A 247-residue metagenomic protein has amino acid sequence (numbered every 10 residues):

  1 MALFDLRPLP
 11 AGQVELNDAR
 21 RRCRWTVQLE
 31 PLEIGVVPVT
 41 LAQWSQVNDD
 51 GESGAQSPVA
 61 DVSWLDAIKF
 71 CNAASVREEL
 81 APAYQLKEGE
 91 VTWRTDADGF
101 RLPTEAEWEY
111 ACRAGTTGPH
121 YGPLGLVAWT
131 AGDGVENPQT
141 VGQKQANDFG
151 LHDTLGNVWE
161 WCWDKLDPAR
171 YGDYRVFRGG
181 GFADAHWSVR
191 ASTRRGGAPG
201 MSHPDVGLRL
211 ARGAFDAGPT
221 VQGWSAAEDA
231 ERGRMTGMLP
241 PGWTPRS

Functional and structural regions predicted by a protein language model:
M1-A106, R194-S247: Extended beta-strand/loop cores of jelly-roll/beta-sandwich
L9, S53, W64, I68-R195 (+2 more regions): Functional-site microenvironments in short loops/helix caps that host divalent-cation chemistry
